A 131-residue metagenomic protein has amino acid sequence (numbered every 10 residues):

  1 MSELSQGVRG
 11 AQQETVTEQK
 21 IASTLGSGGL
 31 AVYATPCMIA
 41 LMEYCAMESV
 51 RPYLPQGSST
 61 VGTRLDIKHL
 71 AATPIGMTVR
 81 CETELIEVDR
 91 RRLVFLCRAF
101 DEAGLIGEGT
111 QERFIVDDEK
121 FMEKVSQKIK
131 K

Functional and structural regions predicted by a protein language model:
M1-A34: Catalytic strand-loop segment that frames the active site of acyl-thioester-processing enzymes
T15-T17, E112-V116: Short beta-strand edge segments in extracellular beta-sheet folds
G29, Y33-C37, V94, V116: Residues at secondary-structure transition points
A40-Y44, E48: Short, residue-level hotspots on alpha-helical faces of the histone-fold and other alpha-helical interaction modules
M47-R80: Hydrophobic beta-strand-centered segment that forms part of the acyl-chain substrate-binding groove
I67-E102: Hydrophobic beta-sheet segments that form the core/acyl-binding groove of ACP/CoA-dependent acyl-chain-processing
F114-K131: C-terminal output/interaction extensions
